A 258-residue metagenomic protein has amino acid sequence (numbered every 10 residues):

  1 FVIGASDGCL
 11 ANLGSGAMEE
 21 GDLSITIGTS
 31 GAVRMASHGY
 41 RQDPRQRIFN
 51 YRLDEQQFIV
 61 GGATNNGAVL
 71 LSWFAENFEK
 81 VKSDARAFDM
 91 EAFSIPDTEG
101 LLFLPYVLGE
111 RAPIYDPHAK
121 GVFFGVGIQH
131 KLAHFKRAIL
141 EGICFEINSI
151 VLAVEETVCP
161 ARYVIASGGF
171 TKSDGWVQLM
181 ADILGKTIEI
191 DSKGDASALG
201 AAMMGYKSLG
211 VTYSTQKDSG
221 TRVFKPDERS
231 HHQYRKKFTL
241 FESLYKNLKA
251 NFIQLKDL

Functional and structural regions predicted by a protein language model:
F1-L258: Active-site core segments that coordinate phosphate-bearing ligands/cofactors across diverse enzyme families
